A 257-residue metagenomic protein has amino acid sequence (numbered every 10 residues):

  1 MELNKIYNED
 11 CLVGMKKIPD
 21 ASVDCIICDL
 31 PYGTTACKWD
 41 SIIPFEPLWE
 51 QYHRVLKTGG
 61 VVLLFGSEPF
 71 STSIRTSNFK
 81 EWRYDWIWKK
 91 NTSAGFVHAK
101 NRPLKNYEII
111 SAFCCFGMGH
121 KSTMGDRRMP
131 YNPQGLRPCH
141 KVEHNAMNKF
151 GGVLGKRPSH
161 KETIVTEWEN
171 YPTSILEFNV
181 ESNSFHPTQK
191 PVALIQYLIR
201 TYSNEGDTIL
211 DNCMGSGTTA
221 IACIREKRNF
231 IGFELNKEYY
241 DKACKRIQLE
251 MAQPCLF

Functional and structural regions predicted by a protein language model:
E2-I6: Extreme N-terminal starter segment of soluble prokaryotic enzymes
D10: Conserved acidic residues
V13, I18-D20, C25-I27, C37 (+1 more regions): Class I S-adenosyl-L-methionine
L30-P31, G66-E68, C213: Short strand-turn motif at the edge of the Rossmann-like AdoMet-binding core
L30-P47, L176: Mobile active-site "lid"/loop adjacent to the S-adenosyl-L-methionine
P44-T58: A short glycine-rich, Lys/Arg-flanked "PGG" loop and its adjoining helix->strand segment in the class I
L56-V62, E205-G206: Short glycine-dipeptide loop
P69-F79: Conserved class I S-adenosyl-L-methionine
